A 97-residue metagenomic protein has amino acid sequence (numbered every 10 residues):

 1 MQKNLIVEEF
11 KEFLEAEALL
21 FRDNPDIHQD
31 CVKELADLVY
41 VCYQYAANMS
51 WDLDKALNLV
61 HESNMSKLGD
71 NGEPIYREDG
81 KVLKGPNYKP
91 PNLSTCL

Functional and structural regions predicted by a protein language model:
M1-L35, V39-L97: Flexible "arm" and connector segments at domain edges
